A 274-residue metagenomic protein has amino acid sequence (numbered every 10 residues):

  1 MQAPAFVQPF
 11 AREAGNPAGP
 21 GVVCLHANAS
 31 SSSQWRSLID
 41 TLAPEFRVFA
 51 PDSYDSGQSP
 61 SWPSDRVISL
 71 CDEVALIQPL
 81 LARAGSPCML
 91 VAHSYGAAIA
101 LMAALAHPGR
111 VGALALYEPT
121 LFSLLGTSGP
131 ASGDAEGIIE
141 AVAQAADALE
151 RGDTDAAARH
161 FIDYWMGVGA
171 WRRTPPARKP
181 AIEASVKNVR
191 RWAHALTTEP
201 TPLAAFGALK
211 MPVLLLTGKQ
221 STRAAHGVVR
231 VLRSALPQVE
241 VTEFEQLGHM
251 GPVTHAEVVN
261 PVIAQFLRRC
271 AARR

Functional and structural regions predicted by a protein language model:
V7-P63, S86: Conserved HGGG/HGGXW glycine-rich cap/lid loop of the alpha/beta-hydrolase fold
V23-A27, H93, T217: The conserved beta1-alpha1 loop
D40, F49-V91, Y95, P261-A264: Active-site loop/oxyanion-hole signature of alpha/beta-hydrolase fold enzymes
D52-G57, T120, L247-G248: Short beta-to-alpha linker loops that shape the active-site pocket of alpha/beta-hydrolase fold enzymes
S86-S128: Conserved hydrolase catalytic core segment
R151-R190: Conserved alpha/beta-hydrolase catalytic His-Asp/Glu region
A177-S234, E240-E243: Conserved serine/cysteine hydrolase catalytic core
Q238-R274: Catalytic active-site module of serine/aspartate enzymes centered on a nucleophile-bearing elbow/loop
